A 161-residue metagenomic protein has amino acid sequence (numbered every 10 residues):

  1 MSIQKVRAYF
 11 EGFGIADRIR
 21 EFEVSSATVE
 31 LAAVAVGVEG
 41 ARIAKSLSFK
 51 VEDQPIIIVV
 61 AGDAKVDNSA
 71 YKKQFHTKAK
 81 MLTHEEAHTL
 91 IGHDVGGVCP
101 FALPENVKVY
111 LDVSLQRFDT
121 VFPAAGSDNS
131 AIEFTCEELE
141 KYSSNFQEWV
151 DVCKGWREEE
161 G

Functional and structural regions predicted by a protein language model:
M1-G161: Extended, low-hydrophobicity, polar/charged segments
